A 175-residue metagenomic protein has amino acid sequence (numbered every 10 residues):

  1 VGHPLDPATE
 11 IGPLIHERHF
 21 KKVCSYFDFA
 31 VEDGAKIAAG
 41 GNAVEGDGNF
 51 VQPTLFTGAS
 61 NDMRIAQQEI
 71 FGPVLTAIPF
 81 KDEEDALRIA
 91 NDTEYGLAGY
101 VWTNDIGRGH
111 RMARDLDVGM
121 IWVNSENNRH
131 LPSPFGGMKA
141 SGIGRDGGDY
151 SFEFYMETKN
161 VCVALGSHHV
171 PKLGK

Functional and structural regions predicted by a protein language model:
G2-P4: Short, structured loop/turn "capping" segments at alpha-beta junctions
I11, A43, F50-K175: Conserved C-terminal structural/oligomerization subdomain of aldehyde/semialdehyde dehydrogenase
L14-C24: Short beta-strand to alpha-helix junction loop
G34-A43: Short secondary-structure junctions
